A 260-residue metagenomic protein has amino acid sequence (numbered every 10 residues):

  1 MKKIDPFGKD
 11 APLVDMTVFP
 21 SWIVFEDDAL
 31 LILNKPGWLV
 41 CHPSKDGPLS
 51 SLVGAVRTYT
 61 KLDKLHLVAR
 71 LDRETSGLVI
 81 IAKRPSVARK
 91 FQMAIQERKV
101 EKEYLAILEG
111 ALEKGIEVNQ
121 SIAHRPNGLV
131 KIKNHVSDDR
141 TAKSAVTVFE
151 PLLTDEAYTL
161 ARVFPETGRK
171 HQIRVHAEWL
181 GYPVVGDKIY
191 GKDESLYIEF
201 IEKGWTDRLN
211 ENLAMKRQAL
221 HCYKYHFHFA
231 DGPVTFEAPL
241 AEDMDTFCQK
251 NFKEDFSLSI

Functional and structural regions predicted by a protein language model:
M1-I23, H176-I260: Pseudouridine synthases involved in rRNA/tRNA modification
M1-V146, L152-D155, P233, L240-D255 (+1 more regions): RNA pseudouridine synthases
F91, R169-A177: Short beta-strand segments enriched for Tyr within beta-sheet-rich domains, predominantly fibronectin type III
I107-E109, V163-E166: A structural micro-motif recognizing beta-strand termini and the immediately following turn/loop segments
E156, A161-F164: Short histidine-centered loop motifs in beta-beta connectors
E166-H171, A241-D243: Short solvent-exposed strand/turn elements
